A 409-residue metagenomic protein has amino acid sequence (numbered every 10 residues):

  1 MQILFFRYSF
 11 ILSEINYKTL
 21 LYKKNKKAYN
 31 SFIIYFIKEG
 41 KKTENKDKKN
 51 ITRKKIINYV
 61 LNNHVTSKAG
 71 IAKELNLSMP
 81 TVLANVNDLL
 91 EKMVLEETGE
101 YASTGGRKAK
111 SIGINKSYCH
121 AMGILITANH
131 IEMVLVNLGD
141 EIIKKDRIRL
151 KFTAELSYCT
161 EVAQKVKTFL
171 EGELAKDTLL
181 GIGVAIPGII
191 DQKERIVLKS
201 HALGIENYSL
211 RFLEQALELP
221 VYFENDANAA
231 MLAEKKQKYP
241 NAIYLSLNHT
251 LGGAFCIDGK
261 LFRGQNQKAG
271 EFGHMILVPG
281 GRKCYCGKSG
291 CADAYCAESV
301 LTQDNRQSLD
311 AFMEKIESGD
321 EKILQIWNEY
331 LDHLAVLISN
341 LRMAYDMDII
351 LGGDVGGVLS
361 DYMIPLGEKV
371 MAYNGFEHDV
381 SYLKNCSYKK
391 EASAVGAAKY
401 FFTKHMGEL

Functional and structural regions predicted by a protein language model:
I11, K18-K73: Extreme N-terminal segment that seeds HTH/winged-HTH DNA-binding domains in transcriptional regulators
N45-K46, N50, N58-L61, Y222-Q237 (+1 more regions): Glycine-rich phosphate-binding/hydrolytic loop that grips phosphoryl groups
V65-E97: N-terminal helix-turn-helix
E97-A121, V221-Y244: Conserved phosphate-binding catalytic cores of ATP/NTP-utilizing and phosphoryl-transfer enzymes
G106-K144, Y244-C256: Gly/Thr-rich phosphate-binding beta-strand-loop-beta motif of the actin/hexokinase/Hsp70
K145-R147, R211, L217-E317, E321: Glycine/GP-enriched mid-protein hinge/lid loop-to-helix segment characteristic of carbohydrate kinases
D146-N241, D361-Y373: Glycine-rich phosphate-binding loop and adjoining helix at the ATP-binding site of ATP-dependent phosphoryl-transfer
S157-A175, A292-Y295, Q303-Y362, N385-C386 (+1 more regions): Adenine-nucleotide phosphate-binding core of ATP-dependent small-molecule kinases
